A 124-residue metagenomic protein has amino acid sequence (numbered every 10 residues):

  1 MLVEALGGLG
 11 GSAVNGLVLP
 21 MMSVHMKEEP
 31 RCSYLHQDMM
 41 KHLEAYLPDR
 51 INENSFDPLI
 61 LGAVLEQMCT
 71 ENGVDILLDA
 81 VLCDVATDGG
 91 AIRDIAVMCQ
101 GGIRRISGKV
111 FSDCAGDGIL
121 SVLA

Functional and structural regions predicted by a protein language model:
M1: Conserved beta-strand positions in the Rossmann-like core of class I SAM-dependent methyltransferases
E4-A91, C99: Conserved N-terminal/central alpha/beta ligand/cofactor-binding core
G89-I92, I103, I119: Coil-to-beta-strand transition motifs
C99-V110, C114-A115: Core beta-strand elements of the Rossmann-like FAD/NAD(P) dinucleotide-binding domain in flavoenzyme oxidoreductases
D113-A124: Glycine-rich loop(s) and the adjacent beta-strand/alpha-helix scaffold that form part
